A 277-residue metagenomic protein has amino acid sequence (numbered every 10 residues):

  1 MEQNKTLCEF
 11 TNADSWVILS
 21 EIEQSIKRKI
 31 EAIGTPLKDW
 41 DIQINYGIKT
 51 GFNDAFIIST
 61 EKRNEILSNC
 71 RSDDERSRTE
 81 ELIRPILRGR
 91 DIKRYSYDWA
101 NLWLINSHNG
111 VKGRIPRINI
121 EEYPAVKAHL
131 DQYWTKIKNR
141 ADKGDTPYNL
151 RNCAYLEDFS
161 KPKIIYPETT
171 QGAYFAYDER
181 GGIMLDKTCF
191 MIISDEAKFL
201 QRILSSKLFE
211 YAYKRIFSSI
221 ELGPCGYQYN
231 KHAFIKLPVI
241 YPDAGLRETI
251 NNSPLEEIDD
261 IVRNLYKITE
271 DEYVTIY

Functional and structural regions predicted by a protein language model:
Q3-L246: Polybasic, glycine- and aromatic-enriched phosphate-binding surface used to engage nucleic acids
K236-R263, K267: Amphipathic alpha-helical segments
E270-Y277: Hydrophobic alpha-helical transmembrane segments of multi-pass integral membrane proteins, predominantly secondary
